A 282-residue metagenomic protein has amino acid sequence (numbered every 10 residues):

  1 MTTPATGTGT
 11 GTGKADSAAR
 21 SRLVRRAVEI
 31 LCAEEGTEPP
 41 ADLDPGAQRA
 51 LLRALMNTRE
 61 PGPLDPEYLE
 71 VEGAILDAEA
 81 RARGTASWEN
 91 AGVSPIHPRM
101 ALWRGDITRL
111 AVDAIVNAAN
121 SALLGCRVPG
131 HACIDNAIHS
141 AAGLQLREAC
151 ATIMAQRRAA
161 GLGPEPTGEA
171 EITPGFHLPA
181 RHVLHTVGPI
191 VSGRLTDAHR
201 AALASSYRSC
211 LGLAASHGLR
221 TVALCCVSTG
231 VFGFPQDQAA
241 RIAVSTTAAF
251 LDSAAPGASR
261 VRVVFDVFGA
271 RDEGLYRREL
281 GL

Functional and structural regions predicted by a protein language model:
M1-L282: Macrodomain-like recognition of ADP-ribose-binding/processing modules
